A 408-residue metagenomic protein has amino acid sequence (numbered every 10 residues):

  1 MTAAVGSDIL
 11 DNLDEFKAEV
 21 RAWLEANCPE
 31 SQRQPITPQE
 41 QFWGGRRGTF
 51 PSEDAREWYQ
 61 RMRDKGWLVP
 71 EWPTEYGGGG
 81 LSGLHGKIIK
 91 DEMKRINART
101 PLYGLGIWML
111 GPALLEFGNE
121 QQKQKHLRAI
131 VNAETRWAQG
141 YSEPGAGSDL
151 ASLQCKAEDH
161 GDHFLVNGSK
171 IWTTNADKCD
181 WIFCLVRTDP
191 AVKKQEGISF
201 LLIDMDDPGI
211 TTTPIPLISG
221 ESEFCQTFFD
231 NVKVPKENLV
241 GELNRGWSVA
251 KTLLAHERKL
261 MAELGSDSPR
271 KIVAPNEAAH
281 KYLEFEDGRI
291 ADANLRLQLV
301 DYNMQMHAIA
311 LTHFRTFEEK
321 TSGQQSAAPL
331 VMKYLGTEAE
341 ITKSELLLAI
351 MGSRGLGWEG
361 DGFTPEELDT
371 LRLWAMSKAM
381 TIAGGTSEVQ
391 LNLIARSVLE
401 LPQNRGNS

Functional and structural regions predicted by a protein language model:
M1-G104, K125-N132, E277, L283-G288 (+5 more regions): Amphipathic, small/basic residue-rich leader segments at the start of a protein or domain
T2-I9, L84, I88-I89, M109 (+2 more regions): Glycine-rich phosphate/cofactor-binding loops in nucleotide/flavin-utilizing enzymes
I36-E40, E284-A293, H307-G362: C-terminal helix-coil-helix/basic helical segment that borders enzyme active sites and/or dimer interfaces and provides
L102-Q121, G147: N-terminal glycine-rich flavin-associated loop
A133-Y141: A short, Trp-centered hydrophobic/proline-enriched beta-strand micro-motif
C155-E158: A structural signal for short hydrophobic beta-strand segments in well-ordered beta-sheet cores
D162-H163, N167-T213: A short core secondary-structure module
I210-I309, M380: Glycine-rich beta->alpha junctions and the first turn(s) of the following alpha-helix
